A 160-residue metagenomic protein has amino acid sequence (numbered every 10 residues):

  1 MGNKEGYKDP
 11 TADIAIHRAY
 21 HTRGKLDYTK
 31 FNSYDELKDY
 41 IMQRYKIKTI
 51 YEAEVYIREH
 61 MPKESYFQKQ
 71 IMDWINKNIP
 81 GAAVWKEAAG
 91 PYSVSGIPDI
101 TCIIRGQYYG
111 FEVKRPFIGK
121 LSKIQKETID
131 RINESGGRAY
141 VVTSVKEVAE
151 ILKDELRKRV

Functional and structural regions predicted by a protein language model:
M1-V160: Catalytic phosphate/metal-binding cores of nucleic-acid and nucleotide-processing enzymes, i.e., regions that mediate
